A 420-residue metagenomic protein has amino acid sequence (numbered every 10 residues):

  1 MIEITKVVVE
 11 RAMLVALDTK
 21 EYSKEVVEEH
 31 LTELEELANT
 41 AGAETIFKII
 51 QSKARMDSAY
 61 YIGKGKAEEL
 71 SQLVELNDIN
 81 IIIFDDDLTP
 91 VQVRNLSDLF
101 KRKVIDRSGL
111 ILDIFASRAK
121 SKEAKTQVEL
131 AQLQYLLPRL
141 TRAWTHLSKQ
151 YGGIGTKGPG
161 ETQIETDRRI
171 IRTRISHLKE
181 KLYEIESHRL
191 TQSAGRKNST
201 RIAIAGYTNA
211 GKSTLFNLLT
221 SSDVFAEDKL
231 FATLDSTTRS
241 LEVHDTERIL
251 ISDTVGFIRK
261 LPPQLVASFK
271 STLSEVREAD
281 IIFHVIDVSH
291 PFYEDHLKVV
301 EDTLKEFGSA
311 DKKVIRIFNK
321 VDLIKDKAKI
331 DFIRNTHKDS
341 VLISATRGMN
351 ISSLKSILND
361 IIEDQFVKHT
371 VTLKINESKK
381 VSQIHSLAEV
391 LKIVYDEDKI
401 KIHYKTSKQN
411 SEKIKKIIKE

Functional and structural regions predicted by a protein language model:
M1-I111: N-terminal accessory targeting/assembly segments
I2-I4, E28-T32, R55-S71, D235-S236 (+2 more regions): Switch II of P-loop NTPase G domains
K6-V9, S148-V266, K270-R277: Conserved G1/Walker A P-loop phosphate-binding module
D18-Y22, K53-R55, D87-P90, G109-L112 (+6 more regions): Conserved nucleotide-binding/hydrolysis micro-motifs of P-loop NTPases
L31-N39, S71-L76, L88-K101, T246-E247 (+1 more regions): Conserved C-terminal guanine-recognition region of P-loop GTPase G domains, centered on the G4
R102-G152, A310-I315, V321-K374: Canonical P-loop GTPase G-domain recognition
Q127-L130, Q134-L137, T141-W144, E165 (+5 more regions): Alpha-helical coiled-coil heptad-repeat register
Q365-E420: NTP-binding/hydrolysis catalytic cores, primarily Walker-type P-loop NTPases
